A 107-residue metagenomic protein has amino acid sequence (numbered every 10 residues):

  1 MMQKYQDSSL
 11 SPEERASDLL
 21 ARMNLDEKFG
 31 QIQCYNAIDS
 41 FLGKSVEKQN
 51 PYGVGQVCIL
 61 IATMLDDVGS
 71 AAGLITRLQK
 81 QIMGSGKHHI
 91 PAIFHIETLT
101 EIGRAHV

Functional and structural regions predicted by a protein language model:
M1-H106: N-terminal beta-rich core of secreted/periplasmic extracellular enzymes
